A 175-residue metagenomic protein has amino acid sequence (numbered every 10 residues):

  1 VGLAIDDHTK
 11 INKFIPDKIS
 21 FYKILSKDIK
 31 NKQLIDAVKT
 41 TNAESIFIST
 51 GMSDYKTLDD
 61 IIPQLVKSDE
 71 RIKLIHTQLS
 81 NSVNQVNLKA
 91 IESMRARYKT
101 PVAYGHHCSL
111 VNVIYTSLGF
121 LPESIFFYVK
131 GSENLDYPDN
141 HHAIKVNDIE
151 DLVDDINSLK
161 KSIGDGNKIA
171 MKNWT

Functional and structural regions predicted by a protein language model:
V1-T175: Catalytic cores and adjacent flexible loops of soluble metabolic enzymes that perform enolate/carbanion chemistry on
